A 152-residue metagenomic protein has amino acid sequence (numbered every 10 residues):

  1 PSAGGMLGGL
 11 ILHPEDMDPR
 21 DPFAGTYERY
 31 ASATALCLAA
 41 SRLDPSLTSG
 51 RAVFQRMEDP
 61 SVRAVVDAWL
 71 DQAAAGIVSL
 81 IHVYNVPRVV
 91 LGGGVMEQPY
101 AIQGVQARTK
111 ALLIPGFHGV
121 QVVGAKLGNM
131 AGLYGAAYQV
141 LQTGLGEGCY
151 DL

Functional and structural regions predicted by a protein language model:
M6-L10: Small-molecule pocket liners
I11-L152: ATP-binding/phosphotransfer module of carbohydrate and carboxylate kinases, centering on a glycine-rich
